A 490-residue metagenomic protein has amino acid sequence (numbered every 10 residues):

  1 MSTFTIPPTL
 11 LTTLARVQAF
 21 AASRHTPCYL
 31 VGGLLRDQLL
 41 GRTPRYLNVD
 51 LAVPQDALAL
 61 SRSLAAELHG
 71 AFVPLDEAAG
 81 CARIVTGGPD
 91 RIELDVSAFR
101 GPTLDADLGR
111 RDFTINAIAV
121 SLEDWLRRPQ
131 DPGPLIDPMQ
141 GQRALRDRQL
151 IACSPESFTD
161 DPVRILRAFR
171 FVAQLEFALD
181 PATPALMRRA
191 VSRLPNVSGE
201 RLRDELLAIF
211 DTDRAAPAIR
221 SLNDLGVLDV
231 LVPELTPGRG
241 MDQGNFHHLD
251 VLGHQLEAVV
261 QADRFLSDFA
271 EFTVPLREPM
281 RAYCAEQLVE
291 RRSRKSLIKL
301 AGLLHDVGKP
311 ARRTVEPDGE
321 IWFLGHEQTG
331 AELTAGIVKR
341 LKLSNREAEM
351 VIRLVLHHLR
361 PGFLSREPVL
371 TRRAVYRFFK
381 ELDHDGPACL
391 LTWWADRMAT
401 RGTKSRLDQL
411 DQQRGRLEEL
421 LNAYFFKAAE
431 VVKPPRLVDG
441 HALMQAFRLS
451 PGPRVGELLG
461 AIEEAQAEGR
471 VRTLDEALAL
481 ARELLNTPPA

Functional and structural regions predicted by a protein language model:
M1-A490: Catalytic cores of the polymerase beta-like nucleotidyltransferase superfamily and closely associated nucleotide
